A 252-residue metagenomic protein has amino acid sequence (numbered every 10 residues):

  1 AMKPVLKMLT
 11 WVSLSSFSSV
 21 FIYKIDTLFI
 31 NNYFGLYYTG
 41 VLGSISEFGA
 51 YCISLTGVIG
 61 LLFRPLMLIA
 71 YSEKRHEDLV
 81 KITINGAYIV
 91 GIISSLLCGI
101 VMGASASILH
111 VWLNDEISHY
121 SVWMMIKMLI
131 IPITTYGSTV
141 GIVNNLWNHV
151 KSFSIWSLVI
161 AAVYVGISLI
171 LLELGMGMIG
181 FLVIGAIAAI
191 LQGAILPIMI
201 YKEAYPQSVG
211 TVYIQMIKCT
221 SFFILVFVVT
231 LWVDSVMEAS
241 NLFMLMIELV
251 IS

Functional and structural regions predicted by a protein language model:
A1, K151, L158-A194, K202 (+2 more regions): Membrane-interface helix-loop junctions in multi-pass transport and translocation proteins
A1-Y23, L66, Y71-K81, K202-I217 (+1 more regions): Interhelical loop/hinge segments that connect adjacent transmembrane helices in multipass membrane
K3-V12, I30-I53, D78, I117-V122 (+1 more regions): Interfacial/gating helices of multi-pass transporter permease domains
L6, G43, R75-A104, S121-M124 (+2 more regions): Interfacial transmembrane-helix starts/ends
L36, V101-P132, I179, Y205: Interfacial segments at transmembrane-helix termini and the short loops linking adjacent helices
I45, A50-A87, G141-L146: Helix-loop junctions and terminal segments of transmembrane helices in multi-pass membrane transport/translocation
L96-N114, L169-E173, W232-V236: Short membrane-interface helical motifs at transmembrane helix boundaries in multi-pass membrane transporters
M128-I160: Membrane-interface junctions at transmembrane-helix termini in multi-pass inner-membrane proteins
